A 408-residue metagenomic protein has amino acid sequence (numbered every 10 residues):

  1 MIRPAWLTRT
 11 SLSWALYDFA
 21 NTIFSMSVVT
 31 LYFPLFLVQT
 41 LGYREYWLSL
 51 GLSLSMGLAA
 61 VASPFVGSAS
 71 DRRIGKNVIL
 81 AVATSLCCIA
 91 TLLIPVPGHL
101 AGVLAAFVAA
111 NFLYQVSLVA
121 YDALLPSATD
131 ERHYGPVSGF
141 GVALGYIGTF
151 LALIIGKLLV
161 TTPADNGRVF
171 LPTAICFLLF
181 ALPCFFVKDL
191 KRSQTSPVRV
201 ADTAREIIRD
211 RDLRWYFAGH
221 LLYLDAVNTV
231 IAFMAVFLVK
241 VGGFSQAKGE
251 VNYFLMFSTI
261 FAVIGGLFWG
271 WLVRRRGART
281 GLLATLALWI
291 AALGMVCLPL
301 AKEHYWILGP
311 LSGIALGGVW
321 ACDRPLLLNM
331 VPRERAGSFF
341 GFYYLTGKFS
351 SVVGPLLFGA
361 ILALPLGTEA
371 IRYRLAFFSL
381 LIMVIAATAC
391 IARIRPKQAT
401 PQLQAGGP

Functional and structural regions predicted by a protein language model:
M1-S11, D189-A218, P408: Juxtamembrane intracellular "pre-TM" segments in multi-pass secondary transporters
I2-M56, R214-S245, V251: Helix-loop boundary and gating motifs at the non-cytosolic
S11, F177-K188, F378-P408: Multi-pass alpha-helical transporter architecture, strongest for 12-TM Major Facilitator/SLC carriers used
A62-G75, I264-A278, L362: Helix-to-loop junctions at the C-terminal end of transmembrane segments in multipass secondary transporters
V78-L93, T280-M295: Structural signature of the two symmetry-related core transmembrane helices
A90, L100-S117, H304-G318: Hydrophobic core of transmembrane alpha-helices in multi-pass small-molecule transporters, especially MFS/SLC-type
V116-T129, G318-P332: Intracellular juxtamembrane helix-capping segments at the cytosolic ends of symmetry-related transmembrane helices
L158-I175, A360-V384: A membrane-interface helix-boundary motif in multi-pass transporters
